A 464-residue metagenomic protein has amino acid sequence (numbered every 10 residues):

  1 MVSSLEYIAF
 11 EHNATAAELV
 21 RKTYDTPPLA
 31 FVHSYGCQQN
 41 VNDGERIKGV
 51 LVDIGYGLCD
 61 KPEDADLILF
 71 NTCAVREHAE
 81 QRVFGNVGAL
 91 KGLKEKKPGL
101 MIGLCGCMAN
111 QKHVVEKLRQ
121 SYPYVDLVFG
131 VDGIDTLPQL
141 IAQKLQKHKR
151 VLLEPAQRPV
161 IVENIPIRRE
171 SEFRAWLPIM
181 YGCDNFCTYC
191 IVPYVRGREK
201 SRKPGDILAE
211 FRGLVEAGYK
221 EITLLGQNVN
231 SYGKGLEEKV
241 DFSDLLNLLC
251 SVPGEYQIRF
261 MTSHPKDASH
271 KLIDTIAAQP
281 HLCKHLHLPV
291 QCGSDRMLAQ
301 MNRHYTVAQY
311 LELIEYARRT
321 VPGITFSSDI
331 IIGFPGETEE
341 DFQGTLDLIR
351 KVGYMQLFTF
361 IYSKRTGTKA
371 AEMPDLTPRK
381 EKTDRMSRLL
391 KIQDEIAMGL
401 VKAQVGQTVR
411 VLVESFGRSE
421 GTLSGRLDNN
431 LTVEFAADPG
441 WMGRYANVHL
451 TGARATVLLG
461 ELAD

Functional and structural regions predicted by a protein language model:
M1-S3, A16, E372-D464: Terminal RNA-binding accessory module
M1-Y232, K271, L282, L286 (+5 more regions): Proteins enriched for Cys/Gly/acidic motifs involved in redox and nucleic-acid/cofactor modification
L69, C107, L137, L224 (+7 more regions): Residue-level signal for inorganic ion chemistry
A74-V75, R196-G197, L236-K239, A299-Y305 (+1 more regions): Short glycine-enriched, charge-decorated loop/helix-capping segments at active-site entrances that position
G99-L104, Q111-H113, E216-E339, R350: Conserved SAM/AdoMet-binding glycine-rich loop
E170-F173, C183-N185, L282, C292 (+5 more regions): Short flexible coil/turn linkers enriched for glycine and charged/polar residues that connect secondary-structure
G353-M355: Helix-rich, typically C-terminal accessory recognition domains appended to large enzymatic cores
T359-D375: Aromatic/acidic polysaccharide-binding cleft in carbohydrate-active enzymes
